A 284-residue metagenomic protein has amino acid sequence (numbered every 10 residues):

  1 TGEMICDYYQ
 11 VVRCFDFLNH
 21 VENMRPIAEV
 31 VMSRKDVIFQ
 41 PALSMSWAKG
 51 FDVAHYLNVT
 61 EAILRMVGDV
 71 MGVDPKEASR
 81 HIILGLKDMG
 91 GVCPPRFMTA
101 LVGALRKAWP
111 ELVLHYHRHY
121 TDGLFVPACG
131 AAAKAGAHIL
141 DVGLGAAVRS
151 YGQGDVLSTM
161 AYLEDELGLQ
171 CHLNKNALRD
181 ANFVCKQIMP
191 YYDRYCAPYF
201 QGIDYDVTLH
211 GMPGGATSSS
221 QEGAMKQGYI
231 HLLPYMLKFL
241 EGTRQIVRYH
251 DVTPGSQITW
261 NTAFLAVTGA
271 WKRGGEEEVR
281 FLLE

Functional and structural regions predicted by a protein language model:
T1-E284: Catalytic cores and adjacent flexible loops of soluble metabolic enzymes that perform enolate/carbanion chemistry on
